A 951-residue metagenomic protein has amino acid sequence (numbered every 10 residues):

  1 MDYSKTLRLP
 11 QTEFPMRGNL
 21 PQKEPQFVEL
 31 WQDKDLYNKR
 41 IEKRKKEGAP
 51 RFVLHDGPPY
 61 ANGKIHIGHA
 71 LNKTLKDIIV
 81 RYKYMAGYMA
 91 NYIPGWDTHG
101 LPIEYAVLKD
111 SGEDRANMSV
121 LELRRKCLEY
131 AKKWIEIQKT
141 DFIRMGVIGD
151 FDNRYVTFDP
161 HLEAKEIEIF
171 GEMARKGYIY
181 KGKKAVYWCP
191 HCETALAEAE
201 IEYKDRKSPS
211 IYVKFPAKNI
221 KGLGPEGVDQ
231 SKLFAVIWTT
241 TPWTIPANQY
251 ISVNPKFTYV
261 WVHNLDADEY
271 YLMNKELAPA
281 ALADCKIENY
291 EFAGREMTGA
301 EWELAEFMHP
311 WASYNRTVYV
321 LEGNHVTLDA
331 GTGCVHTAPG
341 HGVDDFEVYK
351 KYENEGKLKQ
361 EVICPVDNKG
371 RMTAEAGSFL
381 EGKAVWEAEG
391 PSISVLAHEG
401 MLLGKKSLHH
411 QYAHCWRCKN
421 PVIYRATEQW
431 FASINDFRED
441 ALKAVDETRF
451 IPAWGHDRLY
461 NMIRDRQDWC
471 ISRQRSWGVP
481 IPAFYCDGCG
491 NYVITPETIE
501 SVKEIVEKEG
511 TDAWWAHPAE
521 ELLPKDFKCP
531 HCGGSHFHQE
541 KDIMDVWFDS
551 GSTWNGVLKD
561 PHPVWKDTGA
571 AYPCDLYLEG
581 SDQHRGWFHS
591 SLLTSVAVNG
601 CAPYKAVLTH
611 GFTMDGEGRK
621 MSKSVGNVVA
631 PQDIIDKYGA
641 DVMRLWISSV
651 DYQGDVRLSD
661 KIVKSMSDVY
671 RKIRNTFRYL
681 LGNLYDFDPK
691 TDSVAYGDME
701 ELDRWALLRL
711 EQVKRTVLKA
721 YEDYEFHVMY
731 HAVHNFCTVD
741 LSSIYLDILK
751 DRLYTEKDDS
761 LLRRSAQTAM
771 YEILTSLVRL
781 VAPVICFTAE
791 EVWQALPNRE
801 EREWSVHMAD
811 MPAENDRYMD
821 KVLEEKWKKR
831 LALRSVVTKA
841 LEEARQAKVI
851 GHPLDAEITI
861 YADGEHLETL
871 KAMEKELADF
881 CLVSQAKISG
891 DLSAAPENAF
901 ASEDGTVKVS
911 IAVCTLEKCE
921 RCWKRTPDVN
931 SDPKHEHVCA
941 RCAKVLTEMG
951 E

Functional and structural regions predicted by a protein language model:
D2-L20, Q26, L30-K34, L108-P246 (+14 more regions): Residue patterns forming the tRNA-binding/recognition surfaces of aminoacyl-tRNA synthetases and related DALR
K43-A106, T157, I237-T244, Y319-V348 (+2 more regions): N-terminal catalytic cores of NTP/NDP-binding nucleotidyl/phosphoryl-transfer enzymes
K46, P50-G57, I67-L71, L75 (+18 more regions): Secondary-structure capping and boundary motifs in well-ordered enzyme cores
D97, P190, A197-E202, F537 (+7 more regions): Acidic, turn-prone loop/beta-hairpin segments
V186, Y412, A483, D526 (+2 more regions): Residues immediately within or flanking Cys/His clusters that coordinate Zn2+ in small zinc-binding modules
C189, C415, C486, C529-C532 (+2 more regions): Short cysteine-rich clusters marking metal-coordination/redox-active sites
E193, Q474, G490, G533 (+2 more regions): Cys/His-coordinated zinc-binding microdomains
Y250, F257-C334, V343, E347: Protease-associated
